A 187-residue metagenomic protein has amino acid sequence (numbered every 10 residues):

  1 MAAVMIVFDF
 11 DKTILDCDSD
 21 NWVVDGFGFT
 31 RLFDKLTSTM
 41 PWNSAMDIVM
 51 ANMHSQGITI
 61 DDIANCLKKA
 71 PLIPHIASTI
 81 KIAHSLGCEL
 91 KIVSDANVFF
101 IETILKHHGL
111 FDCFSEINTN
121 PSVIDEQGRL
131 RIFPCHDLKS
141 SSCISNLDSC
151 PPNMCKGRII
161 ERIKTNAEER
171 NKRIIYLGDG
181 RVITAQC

Functional and structural regions predicted by a protein language model:
A2-P121, D125-E126: Alpha-helical substrate-recognition element adjacent to the catalytic core
P74-K81, S85-E89, A96-C187: C-terminal cap/substrate-recognition subdomain and adjoining C-terminal extension of metal-dependent phosphatase-like
